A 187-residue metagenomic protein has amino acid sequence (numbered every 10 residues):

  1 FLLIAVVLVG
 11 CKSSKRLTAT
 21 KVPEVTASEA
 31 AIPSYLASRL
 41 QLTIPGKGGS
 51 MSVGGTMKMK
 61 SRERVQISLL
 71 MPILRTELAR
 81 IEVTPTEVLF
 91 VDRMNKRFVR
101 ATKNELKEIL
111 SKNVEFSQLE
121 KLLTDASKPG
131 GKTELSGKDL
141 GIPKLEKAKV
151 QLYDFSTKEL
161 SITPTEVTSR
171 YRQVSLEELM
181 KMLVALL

Functional and structural regions predicted by a protein language model:
F1-L2: Sec-dependent signal peptide recognition, specifically the positively charged N-region followed immediately by
V7-G10: C-terminal motif of bacterial Sec signal peptides marking the signal peptidase cleavage site
K12-K15: Bacterial signal peptide processing site
T18-T43: Post-signal peptide N-terminal segment of mature Sec-exported envelope proteins
Y35-L40, S50-M57, L69, T76 (+4 more regions): Extended beta-sheet lipid-handling architectures
Q66-N113: An acidic-aromatic
D92, G131-L187: Non-transmembrane domains of secretory- and envelope-associated proteins
R93-L140: Flexible, processing/modification-adjacent segments and terminal tails in exported/periplasmic/extracellular proteins
